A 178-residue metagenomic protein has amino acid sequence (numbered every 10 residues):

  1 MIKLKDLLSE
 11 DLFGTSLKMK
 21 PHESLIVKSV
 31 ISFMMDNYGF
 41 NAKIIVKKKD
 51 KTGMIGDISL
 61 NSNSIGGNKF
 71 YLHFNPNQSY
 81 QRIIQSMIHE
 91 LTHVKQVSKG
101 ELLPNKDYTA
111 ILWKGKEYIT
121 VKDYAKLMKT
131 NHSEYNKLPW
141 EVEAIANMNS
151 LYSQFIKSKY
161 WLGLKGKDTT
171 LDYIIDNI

Functional and structural regions predicted by a protein language model:
L4-E10, D176: Proteolytic processing junctions in secreted/extracellular precursors, especially proprotein convertase/trypsin-like
E10, E90, Q96, E141-E143: Acidic-residue sensor for enzyme active/binding pockets
D11-G66: Auxiliary, metal-adjacent structural segments of Zn-dependent hydrolase domains
F13-M19, I26-M34, G39, L72 (+4 more regions): Membrane-proximal envelope and lipid/glycan-remodeling enzymes
M34, Y38, K95, K99 (+2 more regions): Sec/Tat-exported extracytoplasmic proteins
K49-R82, V94-S98, L102: Active-site scaffold of zinc-dependent metalloenzymes
R82-E90: Short alpha-helical catalytic segment bearing the HExxH-like zincin motif of zinc-dependent metalloproteases
N105-I178: Metalloprotease/metallohydrolase-associated module, dominated by Zn2+-dependent proteases
